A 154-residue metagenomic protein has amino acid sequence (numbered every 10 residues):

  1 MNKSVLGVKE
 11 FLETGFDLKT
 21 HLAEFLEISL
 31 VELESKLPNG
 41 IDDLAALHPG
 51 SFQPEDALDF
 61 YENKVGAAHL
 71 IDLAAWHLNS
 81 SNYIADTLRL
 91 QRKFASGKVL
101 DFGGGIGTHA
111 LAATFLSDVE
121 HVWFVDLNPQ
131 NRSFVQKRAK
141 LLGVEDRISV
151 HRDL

Functional and structural regions predicted by a protein language model:
M1-Y83: N-terminal accessory regions of S-adenosyl-L-methionine
H77-A95: Conserved alpha-helix/loop element of class I SAM-dependent methyltransferases that forms part of the SAM/SAH-binding
N82, G104-G107: Short beta->alpha connector loops
A95-S96, D118: Residue-level preference for short coil/turn positions at secondary-structure junctions
G97-G105: Conserved class I S-adenosyl-L-methionine
V99, V122, I148-V150: Hydrophobic beta-strand residues in large extracellular and virion-surface proteins
T108, A112-E145: Class I SAM-dependent methyltransferase SAM/SAH-binding core
V144-L154: Conserved SAM-binding strand-loop segment of SAM-dependent methyltransferases
